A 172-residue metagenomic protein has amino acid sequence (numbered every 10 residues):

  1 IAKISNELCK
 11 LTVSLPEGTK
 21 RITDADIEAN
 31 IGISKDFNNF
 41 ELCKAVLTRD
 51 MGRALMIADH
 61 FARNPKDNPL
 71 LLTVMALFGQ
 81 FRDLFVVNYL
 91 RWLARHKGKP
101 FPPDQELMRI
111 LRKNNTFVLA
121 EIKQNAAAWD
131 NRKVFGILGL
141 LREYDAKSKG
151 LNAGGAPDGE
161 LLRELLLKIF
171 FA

Functional and structural regions predicted by a protein language model:
I1-F37, A45: Long, charge-dense, solvent-exposed interaction surfaces that engage phosphate-rich ligands
V13, G18, N38-E41, A45-L47 (+1 more regions): C-terminal alpha-helical interaction modules of replication/initiation AAA+ assemblies
